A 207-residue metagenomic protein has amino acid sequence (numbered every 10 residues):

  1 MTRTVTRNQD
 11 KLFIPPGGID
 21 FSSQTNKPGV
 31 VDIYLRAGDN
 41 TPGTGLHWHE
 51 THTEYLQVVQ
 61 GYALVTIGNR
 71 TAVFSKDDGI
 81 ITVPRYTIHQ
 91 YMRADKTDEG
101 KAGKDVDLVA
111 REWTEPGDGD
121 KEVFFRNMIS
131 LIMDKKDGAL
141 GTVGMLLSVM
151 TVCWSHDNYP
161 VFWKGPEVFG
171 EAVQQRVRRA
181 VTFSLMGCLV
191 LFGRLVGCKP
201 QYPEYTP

Functional and structural regions predicted by a protein language model:
M1-A37: A short, N-terminal "cap"/entry segment at the start of jelly-roll beta-barrel domains of the cupin/DSBH fold
P15-G18, L46, I80-V83: Extended, charge- and Ser/Thr-rich helical segments
N26-V30, N40-Y55, K76: A short beta-loop-beta micro-motif enriched in histidine and acidic residues
L35, I67-N69, R93, E112: Residue-level recognition of conserved beta-strand positions in structured domain cores
Y55, Y62-L64, G68-H89: Short acidic-glycine-tyrosine-enriched beta hairpin
R85-T87, M92-A94, W113-E115: Short, surface-exposed secondary-structure boundary micro-motifs
K96-R179: Double-stranded beta-helix
W163-P207: A hydrophobic membrane-anchoring alpha-helix module
